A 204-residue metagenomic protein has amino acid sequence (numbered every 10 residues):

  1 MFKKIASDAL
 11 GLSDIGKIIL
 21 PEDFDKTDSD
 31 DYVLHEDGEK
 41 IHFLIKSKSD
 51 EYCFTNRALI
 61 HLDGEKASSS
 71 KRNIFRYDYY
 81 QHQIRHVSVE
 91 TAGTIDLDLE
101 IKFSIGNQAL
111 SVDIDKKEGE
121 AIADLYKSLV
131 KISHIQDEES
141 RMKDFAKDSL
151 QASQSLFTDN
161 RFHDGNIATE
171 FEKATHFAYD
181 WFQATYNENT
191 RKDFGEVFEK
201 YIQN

Functional and structural regions predicted by a protein language model:
F2-L10, I18-F24, S69-N204: Acidic, Ser/Thr- and proline-rich intrinsically disordered linker/docking segments of eukaryotic scaffolds
S7-I18, L34-K40, A58-L62: Short low-complexity stretches enriched in small and charged residues
K26-S47: The phosphoinositide-binding surface of pleckstrin homology
D30, D37, I60, F103-N107 (+1 more regions): A generic structural signal for ordered alpha-helices
H35, K46, E51, G93-I95 (+1 more regions): A generic structural signal for short, solvent-exposed coil/turn residues that cap or connect secondary-structure
I41-F43, D50, F75, I101: Residue-level detector of beta-strand structural context in well-folded domains
I45-S68: Conserved beta-hairpin
